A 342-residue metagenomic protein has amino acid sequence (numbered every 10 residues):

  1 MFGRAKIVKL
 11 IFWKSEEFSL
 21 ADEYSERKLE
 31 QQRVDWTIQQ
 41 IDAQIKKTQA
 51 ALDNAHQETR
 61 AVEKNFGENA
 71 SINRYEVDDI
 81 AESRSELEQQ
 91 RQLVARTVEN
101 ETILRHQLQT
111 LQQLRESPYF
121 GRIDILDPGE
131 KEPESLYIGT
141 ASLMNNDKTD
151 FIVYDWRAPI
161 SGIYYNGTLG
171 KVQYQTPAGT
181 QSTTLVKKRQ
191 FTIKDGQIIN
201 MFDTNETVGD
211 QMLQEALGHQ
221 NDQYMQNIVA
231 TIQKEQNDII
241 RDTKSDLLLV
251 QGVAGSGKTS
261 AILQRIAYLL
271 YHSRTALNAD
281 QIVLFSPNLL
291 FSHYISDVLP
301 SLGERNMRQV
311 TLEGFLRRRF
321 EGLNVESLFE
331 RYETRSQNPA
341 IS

Functional and structural regions predicted by a protein language model:
M1-V229, Q233, N237-D238: Extended, charged low-complexity regulatory segments
T231, D238-L247, R274-A276: Phosphate-binding P-loop
L247-L248, I282: Conserved beta-strand position immediately N-terminal to the Walker
V250-G252: Hydrophobic anchor at the beta1->P-loop junction of P-loop NTPases
G255: Walker A (P-loop) phosphate-binding loop of P-loop NTPases
K258-T259: Conserved lysine of the Walker
I262-L263: Post-Walker A alpha-helix
L270-S342: Alpha-helical nucleic-acid-binding subdomain of P-loop helicases immediately C-terminal to the Walker A/P-loop
